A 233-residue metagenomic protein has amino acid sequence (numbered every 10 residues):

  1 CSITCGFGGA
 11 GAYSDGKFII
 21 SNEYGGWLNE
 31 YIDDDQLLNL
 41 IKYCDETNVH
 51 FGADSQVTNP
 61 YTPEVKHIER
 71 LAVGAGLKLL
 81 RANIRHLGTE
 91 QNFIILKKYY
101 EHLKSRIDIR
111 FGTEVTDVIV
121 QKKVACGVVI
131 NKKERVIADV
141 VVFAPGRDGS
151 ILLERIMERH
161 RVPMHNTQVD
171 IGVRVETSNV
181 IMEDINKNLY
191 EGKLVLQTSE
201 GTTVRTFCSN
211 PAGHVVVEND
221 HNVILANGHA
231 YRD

Functional and structural regions predicted by a protein language model:
C1-Y31, P63-D233: Residues forming the flavin
I32, Q36, L40-F51: Conserved catalytic/binding loops enriched for acidic/polar residues
A53-H67: N-terminal leader/propeptide and maturation segments of large enzyme subunits in energy/redox metabolism and hydrolases
